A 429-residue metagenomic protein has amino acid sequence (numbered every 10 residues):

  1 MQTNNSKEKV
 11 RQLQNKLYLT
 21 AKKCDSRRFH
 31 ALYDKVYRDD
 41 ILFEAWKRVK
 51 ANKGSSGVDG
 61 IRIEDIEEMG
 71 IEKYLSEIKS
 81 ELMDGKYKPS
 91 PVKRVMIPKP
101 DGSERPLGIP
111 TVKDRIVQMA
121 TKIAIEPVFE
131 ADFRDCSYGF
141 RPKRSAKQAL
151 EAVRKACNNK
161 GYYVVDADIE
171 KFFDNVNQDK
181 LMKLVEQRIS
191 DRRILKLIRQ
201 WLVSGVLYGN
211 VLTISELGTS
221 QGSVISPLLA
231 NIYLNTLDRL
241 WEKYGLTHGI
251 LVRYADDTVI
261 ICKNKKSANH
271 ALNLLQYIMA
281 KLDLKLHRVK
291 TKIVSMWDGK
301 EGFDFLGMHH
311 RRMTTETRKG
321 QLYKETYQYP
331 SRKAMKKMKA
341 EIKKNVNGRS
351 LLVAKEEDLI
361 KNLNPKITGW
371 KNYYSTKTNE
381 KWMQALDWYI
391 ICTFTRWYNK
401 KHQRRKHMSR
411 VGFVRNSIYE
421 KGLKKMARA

Functional and structural regions predicted by a protein language model:
M1-E67: Non-catalytic, polymerase-adjacent accessory regions of viral genome-replication enzymes
Y37-L42, P91-V92, P100, L202-V206 (+2 more regions): Core structural elements
Y74-E77, E81-M96, P100, D132-W297 (+1 more regions): Conserved polymerase palm-domain catalytic core
K113-A120, M182: Duplex nucleic acid-engaging cores and interfaces of nucleic-acid transaction enzymes
V203, L282, L286-A354: A conserved non-catalytic segment of reverse transcriptases and RNA-directed RNA polymerases corresponding to the late
I214-T219, Y327, K343-D358, G369-W382 (+1 more regions): Short, solvent-exposed helix-loop connector elements
Y254-A255, T291-D298, L359-L363, M383-I391 (+1 more regions): A glycine-rich phosphate-binding loop feature that marks nucleotide/adenosyl-phosphate handling sites
E380-A429: A terminal-accessory region detector
